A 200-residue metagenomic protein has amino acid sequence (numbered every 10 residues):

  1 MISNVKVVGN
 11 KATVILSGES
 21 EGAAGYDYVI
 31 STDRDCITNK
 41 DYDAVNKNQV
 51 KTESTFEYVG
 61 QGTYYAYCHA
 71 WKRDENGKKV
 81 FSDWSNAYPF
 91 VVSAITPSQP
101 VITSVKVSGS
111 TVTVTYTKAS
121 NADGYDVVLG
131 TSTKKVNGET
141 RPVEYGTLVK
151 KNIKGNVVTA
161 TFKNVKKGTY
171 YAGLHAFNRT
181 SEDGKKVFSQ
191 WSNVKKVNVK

Functional and structural regions predicted by a protein language model:
M1-V14, E19-S20, W84-N121, G184-K200: Pro/Thr/Ser/Gly-rich low-complexity, intrinsically disordered linker/stalk tracts
S3-V5, I15, T32-D33, C68 (+3 more regions): Tandem-repeat architecture and repeat-register "anchor" residues
V7-G9, E21, Q49, V59-Q61 (+4 more regions): Surface-exposed coil/turn segments at beta-strand junctions on protein surfaces, enriched
L16-G18, Y28, C68, Y116 (+3 more regions): An aromatic-rich alpha-helical recognition segment common to small helix-rich domains
G22-Y26, D123: Solvent-exposed loop segments of extracellular immunoglobulin-like
V29-V59, D126-V165: Recognizes extended acidic, P/S/T-rich segments that occur within or adjacent to Ig-like beta-sandwich modules
T32-C36, D74-N76, S120, T131-K135 (+1 more regions): Solvent-exposed strand-loop boundary residues in beta-sheet-rich modules
V59-D74, N164-E182: Beta-strand-rich modules
